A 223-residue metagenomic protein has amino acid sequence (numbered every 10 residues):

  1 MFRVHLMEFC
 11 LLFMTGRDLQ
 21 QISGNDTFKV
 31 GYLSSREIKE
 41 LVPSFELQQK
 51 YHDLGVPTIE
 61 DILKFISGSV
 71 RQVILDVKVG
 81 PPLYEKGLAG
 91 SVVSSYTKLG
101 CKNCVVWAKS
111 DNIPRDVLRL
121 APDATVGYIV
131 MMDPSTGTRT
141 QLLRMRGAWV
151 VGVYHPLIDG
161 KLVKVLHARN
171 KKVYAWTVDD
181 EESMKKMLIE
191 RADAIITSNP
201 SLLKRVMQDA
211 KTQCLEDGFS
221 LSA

Functional and structural regions predicted by a protein language model:
M1-M7, I74-K78, M187, D193-N199: Short acidic catalytic loops
M1-Q21: GT-A fold catalytic core of metal-dependent nucleotide-sugar glycosyltransferases, centered on the diacidic
F2, F13, V56, I62 (+7 more regions): Hydrophobic aliphatic residue packing
M7, D18-L19, V30, P43 (+3 more regions): Hydrophobic pocket-lining residues within nucleotide cofactor-binding pockets
C10, C101-C104, C214: Generic recognition of cysteine residues
L11, T27, Q141: Short glycine-biased active-site loop of nucleotidyltransferases that positions the nucleotide triphosphate and helps
T15-M131, R146-W149, V153, R169: Metal-dependent phosphodiesterase/phospholipase catalytic core, i.e., the His/Asp/Glu-rich active-site region
Q49, G127-A223: C-terminal active-site rim and adjoining tail of enzyme catalytic domains
